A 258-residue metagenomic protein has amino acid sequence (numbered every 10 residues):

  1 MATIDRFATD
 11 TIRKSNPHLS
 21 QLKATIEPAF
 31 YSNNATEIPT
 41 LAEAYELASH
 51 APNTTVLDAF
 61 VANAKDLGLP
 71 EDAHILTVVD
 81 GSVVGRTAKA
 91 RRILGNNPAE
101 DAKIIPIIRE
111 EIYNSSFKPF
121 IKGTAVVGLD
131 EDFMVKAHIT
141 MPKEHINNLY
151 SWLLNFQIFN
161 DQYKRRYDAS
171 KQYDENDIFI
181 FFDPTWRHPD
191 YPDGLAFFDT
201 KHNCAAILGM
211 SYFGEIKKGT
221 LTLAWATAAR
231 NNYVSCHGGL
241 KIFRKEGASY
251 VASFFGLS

Functional and structural regions predicted by a protein language model:
A2-V251: A noncatalytic interaction/capping subdomain that flanks phosphate/NTP-handling catalytic cores
F254: Hydrophobic anchor at the beta1->P-loop junction of P-loop NTPases
L257: P-loop (Walker A) phosphate-binding loop of NTP-binding proteins
